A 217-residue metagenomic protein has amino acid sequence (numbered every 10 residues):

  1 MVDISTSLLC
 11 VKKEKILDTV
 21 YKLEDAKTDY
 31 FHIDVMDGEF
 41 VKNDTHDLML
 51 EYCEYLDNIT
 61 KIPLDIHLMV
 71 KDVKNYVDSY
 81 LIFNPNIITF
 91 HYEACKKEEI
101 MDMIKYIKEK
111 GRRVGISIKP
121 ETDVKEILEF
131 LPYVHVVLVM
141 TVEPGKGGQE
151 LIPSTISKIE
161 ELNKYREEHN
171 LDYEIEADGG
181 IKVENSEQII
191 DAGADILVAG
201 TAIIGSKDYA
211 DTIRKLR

Functional and structural regions predicted by a protein language model:
V2-S7, F31-I33, L64-L68, N86-F90 (+4 more regions): Hydrophobic faces of well-ordered beta-strands that scaffold small-molecule active sites in alpha/beta enzyme cores
L8, I88-K96, L138-Q149, A192-I213: Glycine-rich phosphate-binding active-site loops on the catalytic face of alpha/beta enzymes
I16, L23, D34, Y80 (+6 more regions): Conserved, mostly hydrophobic/aromatic
D18-Y21, D72-I82, T122-V134, G179-L197: Catalytic cores of alpha/beta
A26, I59, F83, K110 (+1 more regions): Structural motif
F31-L50, V142-G148: Glycine-rich, proline-tolerant flexible connector loops at the mouths of alpha/beta enzymes
I33, T45-M103, I116: Glycine/small-residue-rich loop that forms an oxyanion/phosphate-binding "nest" at active or ligand-binding sites
E39, N86-D172: Conserved anion-binding
